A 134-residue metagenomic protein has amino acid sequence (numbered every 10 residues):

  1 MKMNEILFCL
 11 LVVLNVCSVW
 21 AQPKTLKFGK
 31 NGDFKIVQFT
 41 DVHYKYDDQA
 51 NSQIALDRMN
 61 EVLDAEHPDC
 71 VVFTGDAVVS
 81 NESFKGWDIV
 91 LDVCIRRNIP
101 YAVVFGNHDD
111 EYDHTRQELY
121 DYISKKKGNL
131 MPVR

Functional and structural regions predicted by a protein language model:
M1-K2: N-terminal secretory signal peptides that target proteins for export/translocation
I6-L14: Sec-dependent N-terminal signal peptides
L14-W20: C-terminal segment of classical bacterial N-terminal signal peptides
W20-I89, V93: N-terminal active-site segment of His-dependent metallophosphoesterases
K24, D88-R134: Extended active-site neighborhood of metal-dependent phosphoesterases/phosphodiesterases
